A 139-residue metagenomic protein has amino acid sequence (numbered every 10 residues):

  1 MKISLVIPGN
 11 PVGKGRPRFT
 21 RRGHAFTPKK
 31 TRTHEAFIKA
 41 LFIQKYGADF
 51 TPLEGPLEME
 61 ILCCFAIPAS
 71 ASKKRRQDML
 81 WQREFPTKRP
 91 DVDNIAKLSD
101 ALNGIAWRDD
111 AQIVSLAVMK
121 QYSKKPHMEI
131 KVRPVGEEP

Functional and structural regions predicted by a protein language model:
M1-P139: Acidic, proline/glycine-enriched N-terminal capping motif
